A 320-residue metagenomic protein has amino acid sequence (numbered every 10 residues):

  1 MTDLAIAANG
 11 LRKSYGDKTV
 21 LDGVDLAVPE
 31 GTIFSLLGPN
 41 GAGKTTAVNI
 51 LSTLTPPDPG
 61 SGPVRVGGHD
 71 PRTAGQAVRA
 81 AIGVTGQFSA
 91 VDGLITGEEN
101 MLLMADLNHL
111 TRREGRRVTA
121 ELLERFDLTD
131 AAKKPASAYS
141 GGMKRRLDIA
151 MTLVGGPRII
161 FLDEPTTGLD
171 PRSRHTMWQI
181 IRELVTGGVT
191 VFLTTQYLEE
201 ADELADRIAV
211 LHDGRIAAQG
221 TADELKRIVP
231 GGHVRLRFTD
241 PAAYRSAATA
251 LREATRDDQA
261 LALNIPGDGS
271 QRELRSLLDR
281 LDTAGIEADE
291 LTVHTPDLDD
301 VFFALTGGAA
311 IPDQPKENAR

Functional and structural regions predicted by a protein language model:
P39-G43: Walker A (P-loop) phosphate-binding loop of ABC-type ATPase nucleotide-binding domains
G60-D70, V78: Conserved ABC transporter NBD signature motif
L102, D106, R113-A131: Conserved ABC ATPase "signature" region
I160-D163: Catalytic Walker B motif of ABC-type/P-loop ATPase nucleotide-binding domains
M177-D268: ABC transporter nucleotide-binding domain
